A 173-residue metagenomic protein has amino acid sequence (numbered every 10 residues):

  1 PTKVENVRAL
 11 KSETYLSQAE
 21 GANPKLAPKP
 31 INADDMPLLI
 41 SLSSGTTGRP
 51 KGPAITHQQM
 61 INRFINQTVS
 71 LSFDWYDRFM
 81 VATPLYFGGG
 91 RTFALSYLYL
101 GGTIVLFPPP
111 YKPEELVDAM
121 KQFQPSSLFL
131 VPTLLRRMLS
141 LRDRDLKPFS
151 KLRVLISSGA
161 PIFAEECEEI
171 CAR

Functional and structural regions predicted by a protein language model:
T2-E13, L100, P108-R173: Conserved adenylate-forming
A9, E20-L42, R49, S72-R78: Conserved pre-ATP/AMP-binding loop-to-beta segment of ANL
A22, D35, H57-Q58, T83: Structural detector for helix-capping/boundary residues
A33, A54-T56, V131, F163: GHKL-family ATP-binding catalytic core of two-component histidine kinases
P37, L42-T46, F79, L85 (+4 more regions): Conserved S/T- and glycine-rich ATP-binding loop of Class I adenylate-forming
L38-I65: Conserved AMP-binding A3 loop
R49, F87, F163: Nucleotide-sugar-dependent glycosyltransferase donor-binding/catalytic pocket residues
I61-R78, Y86-S127, L141: Conserved AMP-binding/adenylation subdomain of ANL enzymes
